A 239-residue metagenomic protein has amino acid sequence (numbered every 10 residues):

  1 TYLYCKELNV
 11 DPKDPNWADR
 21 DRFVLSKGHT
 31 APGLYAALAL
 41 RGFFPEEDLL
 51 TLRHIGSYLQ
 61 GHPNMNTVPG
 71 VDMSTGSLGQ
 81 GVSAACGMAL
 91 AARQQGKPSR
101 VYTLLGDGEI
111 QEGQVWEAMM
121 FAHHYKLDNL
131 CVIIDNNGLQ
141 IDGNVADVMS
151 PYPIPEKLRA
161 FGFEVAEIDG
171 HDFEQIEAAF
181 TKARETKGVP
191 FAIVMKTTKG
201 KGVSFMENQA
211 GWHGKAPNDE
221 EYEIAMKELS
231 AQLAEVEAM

Functional and structural regions predicted by a protein language model:
T1-H124: Cofactor-binding active-site loop characterized by glycine-rich and histidine/acidic residues
V24, C131, E167, A192-V194: Structured core elements
V24-K27, N144, V148, A166-D169 (+1 more regions): Hydrophobic alpha-helical scaffolding
H29-T30, L34, N137-G138, D172 (+1 more regions): Glycine-rich beta-alpha junction loops
Y35-A36, N64, Q114-W116, D142-A146 (+1 more regions): Short acidic, glycine/serine/threonine-rich loops at helix termini
R41, V148, E207-G211: Short secondary-structure boundary/capping segments
G70, S74-S77, V82-T186: Thiamine diphosphate
F163, F173-M239: Glycine/aspartate-rich loop-and-adjacent alpha/beta segment that forms the canonical ThDP
